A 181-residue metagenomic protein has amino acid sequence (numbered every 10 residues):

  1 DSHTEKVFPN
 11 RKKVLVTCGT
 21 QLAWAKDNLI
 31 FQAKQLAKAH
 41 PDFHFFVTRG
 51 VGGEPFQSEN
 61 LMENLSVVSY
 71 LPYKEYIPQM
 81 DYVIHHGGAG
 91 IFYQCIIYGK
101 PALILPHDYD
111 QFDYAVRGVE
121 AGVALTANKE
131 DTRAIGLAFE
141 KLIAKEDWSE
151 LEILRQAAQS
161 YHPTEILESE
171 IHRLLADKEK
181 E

Functional and structural regions predicted by a protein language model:
D1-Y82: Donor-nucleotide binding loops and adjacent catalytic segments primarily of GT-B fold Leloir glycosyltransferases
H3, L71-E75, G90, A134 (+1 more regions): Short acidic active-site motifs
C18-T20, V47-V51, L65, S69-L71 (+5 more regions): Active-site proximal loops enriched in glycine and acidic residues that flank catalytic Cys/His/Asp and coordinate
K26-I30, K129, T164: Conserved strand-to-helix beginnings and helix N-cap segments that scaffold or border functional pockets
Y70-V116: A donor-sugar binding/catalytic signature common to diverse glycosyltransferases and related nucleotide-sugar
Y109-A138: Change "using UDP/GDP/dTDP sugars" to "using nucleotide sugars
A134-E181: C-terminal amphipathic helix plus adjacent low-complexity, charged tail appended to glycosyltransferase catalytic
